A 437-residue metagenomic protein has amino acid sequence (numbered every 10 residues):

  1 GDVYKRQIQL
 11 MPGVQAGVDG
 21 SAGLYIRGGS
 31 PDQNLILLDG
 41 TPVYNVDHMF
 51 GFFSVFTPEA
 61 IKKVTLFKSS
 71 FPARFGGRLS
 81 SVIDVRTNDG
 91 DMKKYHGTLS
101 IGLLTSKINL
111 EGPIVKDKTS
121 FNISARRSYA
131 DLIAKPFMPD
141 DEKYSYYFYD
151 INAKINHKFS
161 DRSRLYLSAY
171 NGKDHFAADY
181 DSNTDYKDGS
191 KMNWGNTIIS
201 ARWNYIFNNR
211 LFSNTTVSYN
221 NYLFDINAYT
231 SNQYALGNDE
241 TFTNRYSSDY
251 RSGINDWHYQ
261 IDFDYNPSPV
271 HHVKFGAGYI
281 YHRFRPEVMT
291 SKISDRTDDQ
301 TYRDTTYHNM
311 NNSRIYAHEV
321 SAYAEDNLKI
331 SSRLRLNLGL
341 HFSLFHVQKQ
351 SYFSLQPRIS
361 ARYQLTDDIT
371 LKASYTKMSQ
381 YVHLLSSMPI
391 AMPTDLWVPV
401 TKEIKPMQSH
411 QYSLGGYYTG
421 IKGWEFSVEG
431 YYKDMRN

Functional and structural regions predicted by a protein language model:
G1-P72, V82, N88-D89: Periplasmic N-terminal accessory/gating domains of Gram-negative outer-membrane beta-barrel systems
I26, S106-G112, A153-H157, A201-Y205 (+4 more regions): Residues on the lipid-exposed face of transmembrane beta-strands in outer-membrane beta-barrel proteins
G51-S54, K62-A73, S81-G112, S120-R127 (+2 more regions): Short strand-turn segments of transmembrane beta-barrel domains in outer membranes, especially the first one or two
G97-L103, I123-Y129, L167-K173, T215-N221 (+6 more regions): Transmembrane beta-barrel strands of outer-membrane/channel proteins
G102-R127, D140-H175, K191-Y219, P267-S268: Transmembrane beta-barrel wall of Gram-negative outer-membrane proteins
K118-F121, R162-L165, N209-S213, L223 (+4 more regions): Repeated loop/turn-to-beta-strand initiation elements of outer-membrane beta-barrel proteins
H175-A177, L223, T290, Y363 (+2 more regions): Surface-exposed extracellular loop regions of Gram-negative outer-membrane beta-barrel proteins, predominantly
A177-Y323: Replace "related TpsB outer-membrane translocases also match" with "some related outer-membrane beta-barrels such as
